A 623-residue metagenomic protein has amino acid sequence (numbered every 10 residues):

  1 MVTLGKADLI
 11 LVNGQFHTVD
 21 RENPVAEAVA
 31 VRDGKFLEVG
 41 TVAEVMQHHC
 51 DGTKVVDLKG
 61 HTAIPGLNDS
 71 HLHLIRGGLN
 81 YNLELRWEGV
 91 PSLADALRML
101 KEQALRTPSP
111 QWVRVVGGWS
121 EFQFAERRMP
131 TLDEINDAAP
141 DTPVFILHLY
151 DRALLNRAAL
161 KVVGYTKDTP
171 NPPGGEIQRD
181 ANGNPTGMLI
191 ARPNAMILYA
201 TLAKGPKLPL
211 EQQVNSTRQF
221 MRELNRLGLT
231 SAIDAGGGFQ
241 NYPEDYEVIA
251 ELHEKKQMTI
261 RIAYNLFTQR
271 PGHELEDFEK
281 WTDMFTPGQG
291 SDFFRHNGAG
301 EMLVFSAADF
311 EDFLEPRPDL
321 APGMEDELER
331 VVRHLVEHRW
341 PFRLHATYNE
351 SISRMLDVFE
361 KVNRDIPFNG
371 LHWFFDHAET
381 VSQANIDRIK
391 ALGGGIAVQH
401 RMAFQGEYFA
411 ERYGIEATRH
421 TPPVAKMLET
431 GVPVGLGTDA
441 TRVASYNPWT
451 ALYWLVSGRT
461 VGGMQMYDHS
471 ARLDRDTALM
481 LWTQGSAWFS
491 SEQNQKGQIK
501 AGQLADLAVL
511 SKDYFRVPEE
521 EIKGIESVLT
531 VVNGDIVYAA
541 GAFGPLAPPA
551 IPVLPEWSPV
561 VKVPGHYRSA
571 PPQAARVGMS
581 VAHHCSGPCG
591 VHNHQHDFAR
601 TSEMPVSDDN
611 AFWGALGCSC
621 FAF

Functional and structural regions predicted by a protein language model:
V2-V12, H17, R21-K280, R295-S351 (+5 more regions): Divalent metal-binding segments
A7-D8, G14, E38, E337-H338 (+6 more regions): In a subset of proteins, long, contiguous C-terminal domains/tails are tracked
L79-Y81, G164-T166, S353, E407 (+3 more regions): Short, function-defining helix-loop hinge/capping sites that tune catalysis or transport
V116, L147, Q399, A508-S511 (+1 more regions): Residue-level recognition of conserved beta-strand edge/terminus positions
P172-P173, K280-D283, G437, N494: Glycine-rich, charged/polar anion/phosphate-binding loops that engage phosphate groups from diverse ligands
L252-K255, T282-F294, I366-F368, I389-G393: Acidic (Asp/Glu)-rich catalytic clusters
E274-G288, V398: Substrate-binding cleft/loops of secretory-pathway carbohydrate-active enzymes
R333-R343, T347-W373, H377-A378, Q383-D387 (+3 more regions): His/Asp/Glu-enriched, well-ordered alpha-helical/loop segment that forms or immediately abuts the divalent-metal
